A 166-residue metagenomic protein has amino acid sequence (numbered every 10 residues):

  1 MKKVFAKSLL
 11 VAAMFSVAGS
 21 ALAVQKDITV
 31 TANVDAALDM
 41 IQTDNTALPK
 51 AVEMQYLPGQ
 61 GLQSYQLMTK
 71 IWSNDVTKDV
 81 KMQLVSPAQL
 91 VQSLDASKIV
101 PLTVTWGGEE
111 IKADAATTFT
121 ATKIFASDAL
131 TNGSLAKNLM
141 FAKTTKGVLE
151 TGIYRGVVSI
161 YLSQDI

Functional and structural regions predicted by a protein language model:
M1-L9: Bacterial N-terminal signal peptides that target proteins for export
F5, V17-V24: Sec/Tat signal peptide C-region and signal peptidase I cleavage site
L9-V17: Bacterial N-terminal signal peptides
L22-K98, F125-S127, N132-I166: N-terminal small/polar-rich segments of proteins
A51-L57, G107-D114: Short, charged, low-hydrophobicity "junction" segments
I99-G108: Short, surface-exposed beta-strand/strand-loop-strand elements in extracellular ectodomains
E109-N132: Extended, solvent-exposed segments with strong compositional bias
